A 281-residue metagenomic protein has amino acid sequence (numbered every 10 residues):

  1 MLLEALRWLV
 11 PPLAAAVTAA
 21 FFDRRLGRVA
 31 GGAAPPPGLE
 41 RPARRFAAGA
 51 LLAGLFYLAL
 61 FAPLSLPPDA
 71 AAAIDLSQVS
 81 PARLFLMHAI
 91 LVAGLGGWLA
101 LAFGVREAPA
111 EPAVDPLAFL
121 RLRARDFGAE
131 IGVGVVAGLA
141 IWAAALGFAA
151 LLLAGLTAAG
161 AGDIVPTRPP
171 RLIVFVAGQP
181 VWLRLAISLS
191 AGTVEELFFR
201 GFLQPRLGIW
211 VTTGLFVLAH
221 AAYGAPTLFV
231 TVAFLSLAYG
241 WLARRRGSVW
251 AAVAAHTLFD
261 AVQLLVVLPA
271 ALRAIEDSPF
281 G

Functional and structural regions predicted by a protein language model:
M1-A129, L264-G281: N-terminal, membrane-interfacial amphipathic/helix-forming hydrophobic leader that caps and precedes the first
L2-F22, L139-A143, G147, D163-G281: Transmembrane helix-loop-helix hairpins at the membrane interface of multi-pass integral membrane proteins
E40, L117, L153, P170-I173: Generic detector of well-ordered alpha-helical segments enriched in charged/polar residues, highlighting helical
Y57-D69, A144-A158: Alpha-helical transmembrane segments and their membrane-interface junctions in multi-pass membrane proteins
D75-L76, L156-G162, Q204-L207: Membrane interface segments of multi-pass transport proteins and intramembrane proteases
R121-G147, L151, Q204: Interfacial segments of alpha-helical transmembrane regions
